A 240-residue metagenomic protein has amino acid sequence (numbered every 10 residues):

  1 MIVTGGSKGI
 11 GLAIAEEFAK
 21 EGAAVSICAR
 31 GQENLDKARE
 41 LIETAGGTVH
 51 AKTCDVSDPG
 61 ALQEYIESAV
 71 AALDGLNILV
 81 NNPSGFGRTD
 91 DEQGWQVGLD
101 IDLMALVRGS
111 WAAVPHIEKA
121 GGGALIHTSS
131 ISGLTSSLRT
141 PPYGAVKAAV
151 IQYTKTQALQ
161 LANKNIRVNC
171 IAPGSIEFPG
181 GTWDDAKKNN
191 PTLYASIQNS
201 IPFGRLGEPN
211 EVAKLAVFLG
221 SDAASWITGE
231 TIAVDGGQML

Functional and structural regions predicted by a protein language model:
S7-G9: Conserved glycine-rich cofactor-binding loop
S110, V146, T154: Active-site helix of classical SDR
P115, L159-Q160, S225: Alpha-helical segment proximal to the catalytic Tyr-Lys
S130: Residue(s) in the substrate-gating loop at a strand-loop-helix junction that position the organic substrate next
A162, R167, I227-G229: Short, small/polar-rich loop/turn modules that mediate ligand/substrate recognition or access, typified
N163, S175-S200: A glycine/serine/threonine-rich, flexible loop-to-helix segment that serves as the NAD(P) cofactor-binding "lid"
R205-V234, M239: C-terminal substrate-recognition "lid" of short-chain dehydrogenase/reductases
